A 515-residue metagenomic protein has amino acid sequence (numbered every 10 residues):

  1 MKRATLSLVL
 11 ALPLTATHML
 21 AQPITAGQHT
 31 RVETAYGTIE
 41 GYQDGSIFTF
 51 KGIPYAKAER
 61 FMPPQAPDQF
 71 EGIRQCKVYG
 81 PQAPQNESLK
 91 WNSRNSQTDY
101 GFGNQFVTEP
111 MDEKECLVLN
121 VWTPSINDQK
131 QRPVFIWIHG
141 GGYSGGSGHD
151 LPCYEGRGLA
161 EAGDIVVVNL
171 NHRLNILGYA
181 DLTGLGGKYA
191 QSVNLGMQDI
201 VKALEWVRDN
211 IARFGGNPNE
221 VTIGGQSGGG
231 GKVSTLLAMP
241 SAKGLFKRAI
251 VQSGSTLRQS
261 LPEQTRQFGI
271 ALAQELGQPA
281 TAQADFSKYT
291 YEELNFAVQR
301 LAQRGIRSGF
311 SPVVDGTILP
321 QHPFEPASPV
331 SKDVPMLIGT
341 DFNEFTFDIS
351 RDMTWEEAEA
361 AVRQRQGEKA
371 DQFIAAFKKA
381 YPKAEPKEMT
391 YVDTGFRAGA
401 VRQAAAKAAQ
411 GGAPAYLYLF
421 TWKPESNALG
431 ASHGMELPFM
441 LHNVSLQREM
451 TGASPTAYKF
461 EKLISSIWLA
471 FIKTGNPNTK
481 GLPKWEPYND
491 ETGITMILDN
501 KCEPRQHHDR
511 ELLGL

Functional and structural regions predicted by a protein language model:
S7-T17: Bacterial N-terminal signal peptides
Q22-M197, P218, I306, M450-I464 (+3 more regions): Non-catalytic accessory segments of hydrolases
A190-A212: Alpha/beta-hydrolase active-site loop
G215-Q226: Alpha/beta-hydrolase fold nucleophile elbow
G225-G228, P240, S253: Catalytic nucleophile serine of serine hydrolases, specifically the conserved "nucleophile elbow" pentapeptide
G230-A242: Short glycine-enriched nucleophile-adjacent loop and the immediately C-terminal alpha-helix near the catalytic center
K243-G254: A conserved short beta-strand
P279, K288, E292-P455, I467: Substrate-gating cap/lid region and adjacent catalytic-acid/histidine neighborhood within extracellular/lumenal
